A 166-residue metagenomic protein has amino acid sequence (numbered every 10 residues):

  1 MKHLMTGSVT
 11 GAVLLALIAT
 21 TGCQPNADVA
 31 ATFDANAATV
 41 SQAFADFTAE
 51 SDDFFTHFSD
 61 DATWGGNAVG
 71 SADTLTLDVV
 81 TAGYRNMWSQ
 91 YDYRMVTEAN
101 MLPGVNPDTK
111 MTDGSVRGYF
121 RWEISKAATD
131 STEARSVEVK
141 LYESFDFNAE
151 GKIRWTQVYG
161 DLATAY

Functional and structural regions predicted by a protein language model:
M1-T10: Bacterial N-terminal signal peptides that target proteins for export
S8, A16, C23-D52: Short, low-complexity N-terminal intrinsically disordered segments enriched in polar/charged residues
A27-A31, T129-S136, A163-Y166: A short acidic/glycine-rich loop-to-helix N-cap element
D52-V116: A solvent-exposed, acidic/Ser-Thr-rich amphipathic alpha-helical stretch
F58, F120-I124, G160: Short beta-strand segments enriched in hydrophobic/aromatic residues within well-folded beta-rich domains
G65, S125-A127, A165: Sequence/structural signature of outer-membrane beta-barrel proteins
R117-E150: Exposed beta-sheet edge and beta->alpha loop/turn motif
K152-Y166: Low-complexity, intrinsically disordered terminal/linker segments enriched in charged and Gly/Pro repeats
